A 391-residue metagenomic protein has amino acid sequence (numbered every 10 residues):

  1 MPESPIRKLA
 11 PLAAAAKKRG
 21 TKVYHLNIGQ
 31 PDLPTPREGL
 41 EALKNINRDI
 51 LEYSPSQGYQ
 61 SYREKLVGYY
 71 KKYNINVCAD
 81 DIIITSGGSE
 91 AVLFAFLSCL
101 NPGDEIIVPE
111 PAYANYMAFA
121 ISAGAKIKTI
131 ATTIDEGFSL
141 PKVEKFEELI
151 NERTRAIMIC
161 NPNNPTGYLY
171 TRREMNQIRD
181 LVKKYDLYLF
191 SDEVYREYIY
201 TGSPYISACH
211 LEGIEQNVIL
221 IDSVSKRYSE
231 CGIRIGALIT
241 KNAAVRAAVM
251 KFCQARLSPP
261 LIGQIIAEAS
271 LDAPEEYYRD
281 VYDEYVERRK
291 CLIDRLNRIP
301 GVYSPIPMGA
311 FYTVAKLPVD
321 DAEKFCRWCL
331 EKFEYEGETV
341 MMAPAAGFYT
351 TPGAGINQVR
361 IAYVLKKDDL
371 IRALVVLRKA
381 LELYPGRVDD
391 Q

Functional and structural regions predicted by a protein language model:
P2, L9, A16-Y24, G29-I46 (+1 more regions): PLP-dependent class I/II
A14, V67, K71, F96-L97: Generic structural signal for well-ordered alpha-helical scaffold segments
D49: Basic nucleic-acid-binding alpha-helical/helix-turn surface characteristic of O6-alkylguanine DNA
Y53-S86: Conserved N-terminal alpha-helix of the aminotransferase class I/II PLP-enzyme fold
